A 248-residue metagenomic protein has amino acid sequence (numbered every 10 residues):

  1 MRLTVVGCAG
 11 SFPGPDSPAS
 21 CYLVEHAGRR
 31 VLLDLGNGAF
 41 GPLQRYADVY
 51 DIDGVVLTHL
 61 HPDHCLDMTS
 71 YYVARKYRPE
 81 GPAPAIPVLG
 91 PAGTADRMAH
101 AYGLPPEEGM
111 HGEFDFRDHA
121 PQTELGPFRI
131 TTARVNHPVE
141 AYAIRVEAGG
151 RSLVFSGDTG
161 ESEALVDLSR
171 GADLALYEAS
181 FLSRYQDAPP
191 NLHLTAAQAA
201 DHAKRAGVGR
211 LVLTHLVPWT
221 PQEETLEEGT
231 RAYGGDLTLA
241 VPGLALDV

Functional and structural regions predicted by a protein language model:
M1-Y50, E140-G157, L174: Conserved beta-strand hairpin/beta-sheet module of binuclear metal-dependent hydrolase folds, prominently
L3, Y22, D34, L43 (+8 more regions): Divalent metal-coordination and catalytic microenvironments
F12, P62-C65, D96, P138-E140 (+3 more regions): Active-site environment of divalent metal-dependent phosphoester hydrolases
A27, P82, G149-R151, R205-V212: Short, surface-exposed connector motifs at secondary-structure boundaries
L32-G36, D53-D63, P91, V154-G157 (+3 more regions): Active-site neighborhood of phospho(di)ester-bond hydrolases with catalytic His/Asp-centered motifs
G38-P87: Active-site metal-binding motif and surrounding structural segment of the metallo-beta-lactamase
G81-A141, A148-G149: Metallo-beta-lactamase
S162-D247: Cap/insert and terminal regions of metallo-dependent hydrolase folds
